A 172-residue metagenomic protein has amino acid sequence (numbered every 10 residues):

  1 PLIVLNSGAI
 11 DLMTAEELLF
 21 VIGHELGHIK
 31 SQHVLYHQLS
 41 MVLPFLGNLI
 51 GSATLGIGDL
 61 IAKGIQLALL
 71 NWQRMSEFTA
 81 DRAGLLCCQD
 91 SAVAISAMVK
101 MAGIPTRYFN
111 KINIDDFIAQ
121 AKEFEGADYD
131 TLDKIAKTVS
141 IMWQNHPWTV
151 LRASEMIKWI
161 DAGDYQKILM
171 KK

Functional and structural regions predicted by a protein language model:
P1-Y36: Peri-catalytic and regulatory segments of divalent metal-dependent proteins
H24, A80, W148: Divalent metal-coordination and catalytic microenvironments
S31-K63, A102: Post-HEXXH active-site segment of zinc metalloproteases
G47, Q73-I95: An active-site-proximal "capping" alpha-helix that borders the catalytic cofactor pocket
I57, I61-M75, D81: General secondary-structure propensity
I65, L85-K172: Active-site-proximal gating segments in proteases and membrane effectors
W72-E77, D130-K134: Short acidic alpha-helix initiation/capping motifs at coil-to-helix transition points, especially at protein N-termini
